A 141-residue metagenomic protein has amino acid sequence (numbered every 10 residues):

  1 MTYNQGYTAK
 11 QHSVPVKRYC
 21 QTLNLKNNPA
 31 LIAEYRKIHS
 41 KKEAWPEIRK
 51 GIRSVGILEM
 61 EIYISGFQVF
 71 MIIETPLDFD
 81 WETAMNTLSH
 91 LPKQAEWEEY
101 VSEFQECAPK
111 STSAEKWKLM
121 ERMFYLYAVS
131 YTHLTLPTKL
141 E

Functional and structural regions predicted by a protein language model:
T2-V16: Acidic, low-complexity proline/glycine-rich segments
R18-N24: Active-site-flanking beta-strand signature of metal-NTP-handling nucleotidyl enzymes and homologous cyclase-like
N28-P29, V69, P76-W81: Short, charged/polar surface micro-motifs in flexible loops or helix N-caps
L31-G56: Short amphipathic alpha-helical segments
V55, T75-K116: An amphipathic, aromatic/His-enriched active-site/gating alpha helix that lines ligand/cofactor pockets
M60-S65: Short beta-strand
P109-S130: Short, low-order "capping/linker" segments at domain edges
T132-P137: Conserved small/polar residues in nucleotide/adenosyl-binding loops
